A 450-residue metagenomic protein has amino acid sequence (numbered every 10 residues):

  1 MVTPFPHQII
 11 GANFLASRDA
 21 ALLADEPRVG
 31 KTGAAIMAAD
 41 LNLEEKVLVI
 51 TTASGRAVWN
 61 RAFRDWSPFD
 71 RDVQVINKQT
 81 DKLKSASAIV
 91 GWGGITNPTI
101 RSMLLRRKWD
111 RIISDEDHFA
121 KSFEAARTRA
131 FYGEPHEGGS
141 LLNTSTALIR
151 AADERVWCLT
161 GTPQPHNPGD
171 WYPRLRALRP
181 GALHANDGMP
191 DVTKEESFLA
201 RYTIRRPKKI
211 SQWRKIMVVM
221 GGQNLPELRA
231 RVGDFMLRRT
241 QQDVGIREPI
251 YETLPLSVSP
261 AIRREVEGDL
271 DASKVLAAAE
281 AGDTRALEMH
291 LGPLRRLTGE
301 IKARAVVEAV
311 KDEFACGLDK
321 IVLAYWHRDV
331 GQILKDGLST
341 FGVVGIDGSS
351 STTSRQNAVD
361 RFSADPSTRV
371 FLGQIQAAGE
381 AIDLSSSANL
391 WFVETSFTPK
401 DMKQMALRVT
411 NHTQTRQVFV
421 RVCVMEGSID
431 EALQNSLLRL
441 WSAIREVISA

Functional and structural regions predicted by a protein language model:
M1-A24: Conserved pre-motif I regulatory segment
D19-A38: Walker A/P-loop
T32, T96-S102, H166-P168, V330-K335 (+2 more regions): SF2 helicase motor core recognition
T32-A34, E44-D65, P165-D170, W326-R328: Conserved Walker A/P-loop ATP-binding site and its immediately adjacent core in helicase/helicase-like ATPase domains
K46, R111, T128-D243, Q414: Conserved P-loop NTPase motor "coupling/switch" region that bridges the ATPase
Q242-S339: Conserved helicase/translocase motor-coupling segment
V322-A324, F341-A378: Conserved helicase ATPase core of P-loop NTP-dependent helicases/translocases
F397-A450: A conserved SF2-helicase RecA2
